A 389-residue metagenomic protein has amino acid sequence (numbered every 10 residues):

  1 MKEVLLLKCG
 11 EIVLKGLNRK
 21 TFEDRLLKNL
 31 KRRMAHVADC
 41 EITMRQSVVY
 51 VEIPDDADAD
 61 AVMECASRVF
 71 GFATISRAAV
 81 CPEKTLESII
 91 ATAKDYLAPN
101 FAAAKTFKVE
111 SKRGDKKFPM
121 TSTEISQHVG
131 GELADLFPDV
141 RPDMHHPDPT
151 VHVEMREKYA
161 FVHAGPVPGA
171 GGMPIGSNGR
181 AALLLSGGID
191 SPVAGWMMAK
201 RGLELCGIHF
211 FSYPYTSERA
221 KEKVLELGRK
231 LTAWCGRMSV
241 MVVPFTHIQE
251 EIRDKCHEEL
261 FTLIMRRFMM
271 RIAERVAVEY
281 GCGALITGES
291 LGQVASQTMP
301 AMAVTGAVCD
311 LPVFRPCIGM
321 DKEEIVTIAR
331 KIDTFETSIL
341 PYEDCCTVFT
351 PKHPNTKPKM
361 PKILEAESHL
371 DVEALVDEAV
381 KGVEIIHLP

Functional and structural regions predicted by a protein language model:
M1-A182, P192-S239, A307, N355-M360 (+2 more regions): RNA-binding accessory domains that recognize and position tRNA/RNA substrates
H128-L133, D139, P166, A170-N178 (+3 more regions): Active-site adenylate/phosphate-handling loop in enzymes that bind or generate adenylated species
L183, G207-H209, V242, T287 (+1 more regions): Structural beta-sheet core signal
G188: Conserved G/P- and acidic residue-centered "switch" motifs that form tight phosphate/ATP-binding loops in soluble
G228-D254, Y342-C345: A conserved beta-strand->alpha-helix junction
Q293, P341-F349: Small/polar glycine-rich anion-binding or flexible loop at a beta-alpha turn
D333-P341: A short alpha-helix-loop-beta-strand transition element characteristic of N-terminal alpha/beta dinucleotide-binding
